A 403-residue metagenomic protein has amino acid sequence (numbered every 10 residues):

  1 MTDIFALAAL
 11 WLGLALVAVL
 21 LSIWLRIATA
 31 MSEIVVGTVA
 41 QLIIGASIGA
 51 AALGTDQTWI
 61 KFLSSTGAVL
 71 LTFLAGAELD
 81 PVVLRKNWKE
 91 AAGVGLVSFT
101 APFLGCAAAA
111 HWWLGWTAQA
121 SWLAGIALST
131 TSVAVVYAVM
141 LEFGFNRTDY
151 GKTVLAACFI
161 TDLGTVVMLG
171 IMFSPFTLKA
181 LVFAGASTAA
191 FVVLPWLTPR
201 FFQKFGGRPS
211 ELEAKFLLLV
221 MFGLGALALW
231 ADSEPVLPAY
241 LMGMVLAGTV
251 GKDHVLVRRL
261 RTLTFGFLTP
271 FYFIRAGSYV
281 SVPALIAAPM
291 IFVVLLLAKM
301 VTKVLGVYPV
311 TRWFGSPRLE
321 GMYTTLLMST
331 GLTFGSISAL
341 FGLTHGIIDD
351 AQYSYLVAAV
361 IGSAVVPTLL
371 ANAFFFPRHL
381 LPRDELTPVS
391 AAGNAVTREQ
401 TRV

Functional and structural regions predicted by a protein language model:
M1-V403: Transmembrane helical cores of multi-pass secondary ion antiporters/exchangers
